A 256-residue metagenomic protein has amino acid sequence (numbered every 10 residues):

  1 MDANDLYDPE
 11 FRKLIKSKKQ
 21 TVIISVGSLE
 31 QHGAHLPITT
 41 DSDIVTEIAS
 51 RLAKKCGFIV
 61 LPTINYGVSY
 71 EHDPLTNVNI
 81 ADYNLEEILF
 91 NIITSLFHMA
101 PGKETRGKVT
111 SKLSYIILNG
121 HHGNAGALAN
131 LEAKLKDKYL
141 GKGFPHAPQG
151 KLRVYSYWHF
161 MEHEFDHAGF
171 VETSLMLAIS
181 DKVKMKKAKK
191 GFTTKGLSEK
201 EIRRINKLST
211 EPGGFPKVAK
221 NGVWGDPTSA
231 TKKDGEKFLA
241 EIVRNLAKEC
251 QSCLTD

Functional and structural regions predicted by a protein language model:
M1-Y115, H122-D256: Extended, histidine- and acidic-residue-enriched regions that form the cofactor-binding/catalytic faces
